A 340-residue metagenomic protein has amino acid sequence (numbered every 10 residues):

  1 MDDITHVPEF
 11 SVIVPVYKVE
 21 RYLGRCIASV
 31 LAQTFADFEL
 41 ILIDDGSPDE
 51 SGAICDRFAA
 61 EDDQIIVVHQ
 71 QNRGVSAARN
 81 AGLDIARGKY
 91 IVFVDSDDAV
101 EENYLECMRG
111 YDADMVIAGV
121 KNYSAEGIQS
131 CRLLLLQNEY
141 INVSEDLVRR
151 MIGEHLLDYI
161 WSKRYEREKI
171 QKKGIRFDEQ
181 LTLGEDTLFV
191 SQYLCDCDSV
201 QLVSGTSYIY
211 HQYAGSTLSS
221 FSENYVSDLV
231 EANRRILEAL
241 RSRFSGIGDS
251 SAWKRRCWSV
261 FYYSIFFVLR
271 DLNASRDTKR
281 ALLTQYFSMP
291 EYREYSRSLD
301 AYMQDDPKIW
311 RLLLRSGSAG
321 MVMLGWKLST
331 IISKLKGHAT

Functional and structural regions predicted by a protein language model:
P8-S11, S29, E39, L188: Cell-envelope/extracellular polymer assembly enzymes that use nucleotide-activated donors
K18-A32: Short, well-formed alpha-helical segments that are part of the catalytic scaffolds of diverse glycosyltransferases
D44-A53, D95: A conserved acidic beta->alpha catalytic loop
Q70-A86: Glycine-rich, basic loop-to-helix element that forms the pyrophosphate-binding segment of sugar-nucleotide handling
V75, S96-S204, Y208-Y225, R243: Donor-binding/catalytic cores of nucleotide-activated saccharide and glycerol-phosphate transferases/polymerases
I91: Short aromatic/hydrophobic "clamp" motif used to bind/position activated sugar donors
G205-Y213, S219-I247, Y262-E294: Catalytic core of nucleotide-sugar-dependent glycosyltransferases
D271-T340: Membrane-interface aromatic/basic loop that binds lipid-linked glycans or pyrophosphate carriers, typified by
